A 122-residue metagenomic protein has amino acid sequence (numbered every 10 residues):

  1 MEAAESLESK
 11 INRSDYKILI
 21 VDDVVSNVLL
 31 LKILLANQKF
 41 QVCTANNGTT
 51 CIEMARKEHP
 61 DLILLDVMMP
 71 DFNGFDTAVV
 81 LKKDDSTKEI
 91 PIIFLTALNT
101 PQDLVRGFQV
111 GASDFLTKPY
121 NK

Functional and structural regions predicted by a protein language model:
M1-L19, K32: Non-catalytic signal-transmission and effector/linker regions of two-component phosphorelay proteins
R13, R56-E58, K82-E89, V110: Conserved phosphotransfer cores of two-component systems
V24, Q41, V67-M68, K82 (+2 more regions): The short loop immediately C-terminal to the conserved phospho-acceptor aspartate in CheY-like receiver
V25-C43, K57: Two-component/phosphorelay signaling modules centered on CheY-like receiver
V28, P70, K88, T100 (+1 more regions): The feature encodes the CheY-like receiver
E58-V67: Active-site beta3 strand of CheY-like receiver
